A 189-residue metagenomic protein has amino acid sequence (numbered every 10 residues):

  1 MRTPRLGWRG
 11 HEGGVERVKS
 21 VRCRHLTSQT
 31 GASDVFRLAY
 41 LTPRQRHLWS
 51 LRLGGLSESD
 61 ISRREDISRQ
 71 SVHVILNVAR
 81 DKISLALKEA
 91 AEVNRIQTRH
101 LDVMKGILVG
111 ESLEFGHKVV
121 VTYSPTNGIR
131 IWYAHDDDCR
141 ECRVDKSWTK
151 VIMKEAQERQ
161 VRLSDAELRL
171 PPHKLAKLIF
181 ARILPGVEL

Functional and structural regions predicted by a protein language model:
M1-V18, V109-G110, V119, W148 (+1 more regions): General nucleic-acid-binding
R22-P43: Short, Lys/Arg-enriched anionic-surface-contact patches
R44-R52: Short alpha-helical "packing" element that flanks the helix-turn-helix/winged-helix DNA-binding module
R52, L76, I83: DNA major-groove recognition helix of helix-turn-helix
D60-I67, V72: Short alpha-helical "recognition helix" segments of helix-turn-helix
V72-H73, A79: Helix-turn-helix DNA-binding helix
S84-R99: Short Lys/Arg-enriched helix C-cap and helix-to-coil transition segments that create basic nucleic-acid-contact patches
I96-L170: Helix-turn-helix/homeodomain-like alpha-helical modules used for DNA recognition and transcription-factor dimerization
